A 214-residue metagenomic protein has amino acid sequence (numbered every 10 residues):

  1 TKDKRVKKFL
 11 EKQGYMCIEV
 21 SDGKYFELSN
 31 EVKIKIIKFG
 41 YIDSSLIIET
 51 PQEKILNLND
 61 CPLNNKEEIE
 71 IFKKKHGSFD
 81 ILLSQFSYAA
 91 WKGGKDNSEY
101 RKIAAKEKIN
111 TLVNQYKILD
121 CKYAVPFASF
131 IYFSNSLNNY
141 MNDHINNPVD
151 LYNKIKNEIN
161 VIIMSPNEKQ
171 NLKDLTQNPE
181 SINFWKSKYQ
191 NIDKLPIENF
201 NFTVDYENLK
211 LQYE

Functional and structural regions predicted by a protein language model:
T1-F26: Active-site HxH/HxHxD metal-binding segment of metal-dependent hydrolases
K2-K4, F130-I131, N167-E168: Short beta-alpha junction loops
F9, K154, Q212: Residues that form generic nucleotide/phosphate-binding pockets
C17, I34, V161-I163: Generic structural signal for residues in well-ordered beta-strands
V20-A90, E168-Y213: Core dinuclear metal-dependent hydrolase active-site scaffold
K66-I159: Cap/insert and terminal regions of metallo-dependent hydrolase folds
K156-L172: C-terminal domain-boundary segment and adjacent tail
